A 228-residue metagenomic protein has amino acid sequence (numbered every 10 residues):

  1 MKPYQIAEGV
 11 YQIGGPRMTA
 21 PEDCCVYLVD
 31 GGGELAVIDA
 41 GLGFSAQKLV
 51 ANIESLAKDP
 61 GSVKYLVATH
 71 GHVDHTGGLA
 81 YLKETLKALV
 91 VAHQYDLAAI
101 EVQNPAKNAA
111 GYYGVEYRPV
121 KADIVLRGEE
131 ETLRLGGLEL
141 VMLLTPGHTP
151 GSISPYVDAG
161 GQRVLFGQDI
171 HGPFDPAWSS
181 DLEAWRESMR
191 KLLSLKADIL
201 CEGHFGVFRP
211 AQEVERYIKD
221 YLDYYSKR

Functional and structural regions predicted by a protein language model:
K2-L56, S154-I170: Conserved beta-strand hairpin/beta-sheet module of binuclear metal-dependent hydrolase folds, prominently
A7-G15, G111-G114, G136-L140: Short Pro/Gly-enriched beta-strand edge/turn motifs at strand-loop
E8, K58-G61, G136-L138, L195: Structured loop/turn residues at beta-strand edges in well-structured enzyme cores
G9, V29, D39, L49 (+9 more regions): Divalent metal-coordination and catalytic microenvironments
Q12-M18, L66-T69, M142-T145, P176-S180: Short, flexible loop segments at the rims of nucleotide/cofactor-binding pockets, characterized by
C25, K48, G78, E213-V214: Residues at alpha-helix caps and immediate loop-helix transition turns in enzyme cores, especially N- and C-cap
L35, L42-F44, A106, E131-T132 (+1 more regions): Metallo-beta-lactamase
L42-K48, E54-E130: Active-site HxH/HxHxD metal-binding segment of metal-dependent hydrolases
